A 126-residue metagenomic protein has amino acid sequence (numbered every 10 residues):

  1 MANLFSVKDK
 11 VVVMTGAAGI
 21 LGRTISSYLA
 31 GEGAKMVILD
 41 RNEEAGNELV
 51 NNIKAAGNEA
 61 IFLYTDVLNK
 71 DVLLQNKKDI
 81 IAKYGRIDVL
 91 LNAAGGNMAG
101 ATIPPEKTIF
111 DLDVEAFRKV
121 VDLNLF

Functional and structural regions predicted by a protein language model:
N3-V37: Canonical Rossmann dinucleotide-binding motif of NAD(H)/NADP(H)-dependent dehydrogenases/reductases, specifically
V11-M14, L90-L91, G95: Conserved hydrophobic beta-strands of the Rossmann-like cofactor-binding core in SDR/related NAD(P)H-dependent
E32-L49: Conserved glycine-rich Rossmann-like NAD(P)H-binding loop of the short-chain dehydrogenase/reductase
E43-E44, Y64-K77, V114: The beta1-alpha1 cofactor-binding region of Rossmann-like NAD(H)/NADP(H)-dependent oxidoreductases
A60-F62: Hydrophobic/aromatic anchor residues within beta-strands of the central parallel beta-sheet of Rossmann-like
I80-G85: Glycine-rich phosphate-binding loop signature in dinucleotide/nucleotide-binding domains
A93-P105: Conserved NAD(P)H cofactor-binding loop of Rossmann-fold oxidoreductase domains
G96, F110-F126: Catalytic Tyr-X3-Lys loop
